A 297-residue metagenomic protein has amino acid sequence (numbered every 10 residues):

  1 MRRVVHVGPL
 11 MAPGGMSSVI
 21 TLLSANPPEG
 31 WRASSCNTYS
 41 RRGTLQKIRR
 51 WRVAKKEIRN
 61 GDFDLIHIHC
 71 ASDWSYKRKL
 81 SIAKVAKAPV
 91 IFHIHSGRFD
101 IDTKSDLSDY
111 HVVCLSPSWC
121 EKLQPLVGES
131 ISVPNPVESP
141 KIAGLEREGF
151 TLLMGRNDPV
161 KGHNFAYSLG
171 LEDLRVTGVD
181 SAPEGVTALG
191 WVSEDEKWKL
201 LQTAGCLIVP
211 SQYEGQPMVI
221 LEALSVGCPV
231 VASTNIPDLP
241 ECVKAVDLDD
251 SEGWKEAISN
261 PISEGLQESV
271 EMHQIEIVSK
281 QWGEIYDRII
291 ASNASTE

Functional and structural regions predicted by a protein language model:
V5, A143-K161, Y167-R175: Conserved donor-binding/catalytic core segment of Leloir-type glycosyltransferases
H67, L207-I208: A short hydrophobic beta-strand element within the catalytic core of glycosyltransferases that build diverse glycans
F99, S108-I142: Donor nucleotide-sugar binding/catalytic pocket of nucleotide-sugar-dependent glycosyltransferases
K141, G253, I262-S295: A charged, aromatic-enriched C-terminal amphipathic alpha-helix characteristic of glycosyltransferases across folds
K199-A204: Short alpha-helical donor nucleotide-sugar binding micro-motif in glycosyltransferases
Q212: Aromatic "clamp/platform" in nucleotide-sugar-dependent glycosyltransferases that forms part of the donor/acceptor
I220, P229-S233: Short hydrophobic beta-strand element within catalytic cores of glycosyltransferases and related nucleotide-activated
L239-N260: Change "using UDP/GDP/dTDP sugars" to "using nucleotide sugars
